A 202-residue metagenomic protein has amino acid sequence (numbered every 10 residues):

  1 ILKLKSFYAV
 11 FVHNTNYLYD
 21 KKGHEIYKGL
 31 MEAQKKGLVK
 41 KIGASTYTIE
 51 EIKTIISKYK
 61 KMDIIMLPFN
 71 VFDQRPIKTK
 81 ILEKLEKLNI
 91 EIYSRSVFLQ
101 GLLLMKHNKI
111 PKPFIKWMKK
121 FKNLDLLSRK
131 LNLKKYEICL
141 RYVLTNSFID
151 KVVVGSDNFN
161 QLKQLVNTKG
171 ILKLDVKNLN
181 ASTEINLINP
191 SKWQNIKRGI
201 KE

Functional and structural regions predicted by a protein language model:
I1-D20: Active-site groove signature of glycoside hydrolases
N14-I200: Beta/alpha (TIM)-barrel catalytic core signal, keyed to glycine-rich beta->alpha loops juxtaposed to Asp/Glu that bind
